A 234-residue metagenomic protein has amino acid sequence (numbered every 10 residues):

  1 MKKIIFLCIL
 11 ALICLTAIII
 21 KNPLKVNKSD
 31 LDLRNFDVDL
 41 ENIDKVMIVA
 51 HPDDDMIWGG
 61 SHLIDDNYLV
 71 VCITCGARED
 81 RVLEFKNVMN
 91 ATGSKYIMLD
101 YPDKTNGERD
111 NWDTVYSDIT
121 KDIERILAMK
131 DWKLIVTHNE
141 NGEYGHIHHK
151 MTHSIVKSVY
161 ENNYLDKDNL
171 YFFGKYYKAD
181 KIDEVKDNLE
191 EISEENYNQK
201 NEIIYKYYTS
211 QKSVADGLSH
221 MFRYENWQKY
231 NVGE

Functional and structural regions predicted by a protein language model:
K2-D166: Active-site beta-strand->loop->alpha-helix modules in alpha/beta enzyme cores, enriched in Gly/His/Asp(Glu)
F6, A11-C14, D166-E234: The feature marks non-catalytic terminal segments
